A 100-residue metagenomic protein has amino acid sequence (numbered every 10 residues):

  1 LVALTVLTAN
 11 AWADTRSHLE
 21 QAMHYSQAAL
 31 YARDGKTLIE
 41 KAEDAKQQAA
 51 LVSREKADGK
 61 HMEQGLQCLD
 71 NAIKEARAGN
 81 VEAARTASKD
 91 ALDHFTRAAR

Functional and structural regions predicted by a protein language model:
L1-L7: Bacterial N-terminal signal peptides
A9-R100: Long, charged/polar, soluble alpha-helical segments
